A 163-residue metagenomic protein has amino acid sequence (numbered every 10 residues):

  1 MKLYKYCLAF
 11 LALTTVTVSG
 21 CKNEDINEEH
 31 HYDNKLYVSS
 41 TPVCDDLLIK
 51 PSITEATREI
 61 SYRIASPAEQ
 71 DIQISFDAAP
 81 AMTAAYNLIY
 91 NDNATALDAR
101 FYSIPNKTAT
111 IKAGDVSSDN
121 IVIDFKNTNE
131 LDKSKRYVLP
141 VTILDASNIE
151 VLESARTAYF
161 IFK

Functional and structural regions predicted by a protein language model:
M1-L8: Bacterial N-terminal signal peptides that target proteins for export
L3, L13-C44, T157-K163: Bacterial Sec-dependent N-terminal signal peptides
F10, E28-E29, K50, I149: A generic signature of intrinsically disordered, low-complexity regions enriched in glycine/proline and charged/polar
V38-K163: First exposed extracellular module after export/assembly in secreted or surface-exposed proteins
